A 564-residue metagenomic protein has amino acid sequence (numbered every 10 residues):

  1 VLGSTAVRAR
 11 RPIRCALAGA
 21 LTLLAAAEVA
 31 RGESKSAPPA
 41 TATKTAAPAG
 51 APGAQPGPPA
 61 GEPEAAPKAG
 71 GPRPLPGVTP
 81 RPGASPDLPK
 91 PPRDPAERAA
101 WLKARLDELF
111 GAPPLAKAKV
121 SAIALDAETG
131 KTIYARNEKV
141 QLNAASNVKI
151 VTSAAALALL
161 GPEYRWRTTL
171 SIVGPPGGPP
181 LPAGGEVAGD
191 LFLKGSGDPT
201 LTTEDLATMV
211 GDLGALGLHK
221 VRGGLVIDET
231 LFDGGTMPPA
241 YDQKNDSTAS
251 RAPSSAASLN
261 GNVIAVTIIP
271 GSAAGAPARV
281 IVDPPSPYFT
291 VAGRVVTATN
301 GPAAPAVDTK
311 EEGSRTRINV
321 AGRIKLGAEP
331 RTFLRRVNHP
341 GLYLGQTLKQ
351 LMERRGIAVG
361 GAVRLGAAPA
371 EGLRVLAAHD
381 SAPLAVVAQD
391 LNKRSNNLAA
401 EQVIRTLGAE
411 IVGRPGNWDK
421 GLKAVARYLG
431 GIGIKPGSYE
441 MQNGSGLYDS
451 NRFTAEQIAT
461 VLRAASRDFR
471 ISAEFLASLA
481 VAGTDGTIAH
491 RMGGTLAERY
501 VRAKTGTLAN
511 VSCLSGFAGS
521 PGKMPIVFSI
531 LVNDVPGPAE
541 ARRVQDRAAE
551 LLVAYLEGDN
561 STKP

Functional and structural regions predicted by a protein language model:
L2-E33: Sec-dependent N-terminal signal peptides
E33-P113, A158-G437, P521-G522, V544-R547 (+1 more regions): Conserved serine DD-peptidase/penicillin-binding transpeptidase domain and beta-lactam-recognizing active-site
A112-R136, R364: A short, well-structured edge-of-sheet supersecondary motif
G130, K149-A156, L225, A257 (+5 more regions): Residue-level preference for non-acidic, small/hydrophobic
I133-A135, I404-P564: Small-residue-rich helix-loop
A135-A155: Short active-site loop at a secondary-structure junction that contains or immediately precedes the catalytic residue(s)
N137-L142, L334, S445-Y448: A short glycine/serine-rich beta->alpha loop
N147-I150, W166, F453-T460: Mid-length scaffold segments of soluble, non-membrane domains
